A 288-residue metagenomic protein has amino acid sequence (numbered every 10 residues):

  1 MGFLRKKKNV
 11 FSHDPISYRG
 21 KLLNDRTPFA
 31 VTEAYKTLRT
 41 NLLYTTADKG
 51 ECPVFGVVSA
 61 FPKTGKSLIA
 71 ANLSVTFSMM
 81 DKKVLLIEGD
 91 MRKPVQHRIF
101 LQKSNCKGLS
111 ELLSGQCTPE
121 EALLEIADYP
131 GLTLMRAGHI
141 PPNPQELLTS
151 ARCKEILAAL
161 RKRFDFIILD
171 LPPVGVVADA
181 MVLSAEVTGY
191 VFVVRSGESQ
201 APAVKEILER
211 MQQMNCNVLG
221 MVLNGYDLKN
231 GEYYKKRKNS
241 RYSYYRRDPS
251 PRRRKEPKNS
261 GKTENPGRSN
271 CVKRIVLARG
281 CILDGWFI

Functional and structural regions predicted by a protein language model:
M1-I288: P-loop NTP-binding module
